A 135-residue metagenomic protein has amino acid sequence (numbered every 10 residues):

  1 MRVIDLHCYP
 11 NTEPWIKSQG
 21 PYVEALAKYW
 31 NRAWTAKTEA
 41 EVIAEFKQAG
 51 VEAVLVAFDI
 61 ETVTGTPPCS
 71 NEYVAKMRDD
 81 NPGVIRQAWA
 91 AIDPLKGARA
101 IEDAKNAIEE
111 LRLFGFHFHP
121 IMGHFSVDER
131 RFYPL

Functional and structural regions predicted by a protein language model:
M1-F58, V63-G65: An N-terminally biased module of ancient metal coordination in phosphate/nucleic-acid-related enzymes
E52, E61-L135: Active-site gating/metal-coordination segments in enzymes
